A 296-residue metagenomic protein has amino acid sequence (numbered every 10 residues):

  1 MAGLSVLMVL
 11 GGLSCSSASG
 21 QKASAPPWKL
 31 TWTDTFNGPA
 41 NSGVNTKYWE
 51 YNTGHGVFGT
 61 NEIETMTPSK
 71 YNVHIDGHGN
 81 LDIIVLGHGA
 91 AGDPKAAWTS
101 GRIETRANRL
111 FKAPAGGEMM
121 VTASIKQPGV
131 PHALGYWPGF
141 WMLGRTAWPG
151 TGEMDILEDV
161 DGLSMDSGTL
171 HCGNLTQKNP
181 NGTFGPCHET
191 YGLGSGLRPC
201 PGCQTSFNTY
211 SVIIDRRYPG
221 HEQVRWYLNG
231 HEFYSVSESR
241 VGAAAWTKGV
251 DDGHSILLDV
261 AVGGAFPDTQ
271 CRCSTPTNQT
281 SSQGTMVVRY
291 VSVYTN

Functional and structural regions predicted by a protein language model:
M1-G3: Bacterial N-terminal signal peptides that target proteins for export
V9-S24: Bacterial Sec-dependent N-terminal signal peptides
Q21-N296: GH16 jelly-roll
